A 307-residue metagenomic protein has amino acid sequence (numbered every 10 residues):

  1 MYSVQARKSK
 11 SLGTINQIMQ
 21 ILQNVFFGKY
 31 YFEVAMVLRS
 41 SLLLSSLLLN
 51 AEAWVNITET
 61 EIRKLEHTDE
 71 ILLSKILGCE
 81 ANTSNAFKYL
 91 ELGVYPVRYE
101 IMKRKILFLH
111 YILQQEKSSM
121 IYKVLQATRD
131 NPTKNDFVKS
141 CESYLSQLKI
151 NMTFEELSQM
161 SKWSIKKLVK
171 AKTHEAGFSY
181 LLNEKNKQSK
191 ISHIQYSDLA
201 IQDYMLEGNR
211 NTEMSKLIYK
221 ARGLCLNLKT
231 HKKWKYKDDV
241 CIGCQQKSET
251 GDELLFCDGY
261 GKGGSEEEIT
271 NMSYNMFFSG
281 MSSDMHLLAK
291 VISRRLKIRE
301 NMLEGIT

Functional and structural regions predicted by a protein language model:
M1-Q17, P96-Y122, Q246, D258-S282: Compositionally biased, low-complexity linear motifs
M1-W54, Y111, S119: Basic, alpha-helical interaction scaffolds
V4-R7, S11-T14, Y30, R39 (+12 more regions): Alpha-helical interaction elements in eukaryotic regulators
M19-L22, I76, E80, P96 (+1 more regions): Alpha-helix capping/termination and helix-coil
Q20-G28, N183-T307: Family-specific functional microsites
M36-S40, S45, A51, K64-D69 (+2 more regions): Extended C-terminal regions of large enzymes
A53-I62: Acidic, serine/threonine/proline-rich low-complexity intrinsically disordered regions
